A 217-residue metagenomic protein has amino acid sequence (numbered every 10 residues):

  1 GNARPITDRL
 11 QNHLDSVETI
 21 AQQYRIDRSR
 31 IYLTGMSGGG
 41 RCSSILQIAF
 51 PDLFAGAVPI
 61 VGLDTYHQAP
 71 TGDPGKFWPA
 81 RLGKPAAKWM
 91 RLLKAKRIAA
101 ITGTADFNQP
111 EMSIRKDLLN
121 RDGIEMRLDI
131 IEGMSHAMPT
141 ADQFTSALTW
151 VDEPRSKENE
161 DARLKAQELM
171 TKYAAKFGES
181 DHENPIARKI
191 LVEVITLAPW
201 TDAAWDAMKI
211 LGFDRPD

Functional and structural regions predicted by a protein language model:
G1-N2: Conserved alpha/beta-hydrolase
P5-G38, I48-L53: Gly/Ser-rich "nucleophile elbow"/oxyanion-hole loop immediately N-terminal to the catalytic nucleophile in hydrolases
I45-G56, T65: Conserved hydrolase catalytic core segment
P51, H182, P199-D202: Short coil turns that delineate tetratricopeptide repeat
G56, G62-S146: The feature captures the conserved acid-bearing segment of alpha/beta-hydrolase catalytic domains
D122, I131-M134, V194-I210: Short solvent-exposed coil/turn linkers within tandem alpha-helical repeat scaffolds
S146-F177, W200-D217: Pro/Ala/Gly-rich low-complexity, hydrophilic intrinsically disordered segments
Q167-E193, L197: Alpha-helical segment of the N-proximal tetratricopeptide repeat
